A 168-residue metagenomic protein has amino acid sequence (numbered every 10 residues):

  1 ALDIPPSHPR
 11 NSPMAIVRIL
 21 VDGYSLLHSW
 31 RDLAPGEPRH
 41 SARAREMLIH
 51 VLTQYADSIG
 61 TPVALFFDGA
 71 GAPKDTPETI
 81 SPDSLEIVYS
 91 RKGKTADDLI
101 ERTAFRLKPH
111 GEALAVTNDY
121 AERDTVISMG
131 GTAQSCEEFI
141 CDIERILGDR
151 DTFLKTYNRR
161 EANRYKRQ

Functional and structural regions predicted by a protein language model:
L2-P6, R10-N11: Short, positively charged and aromatic/hydrophobic N-terminal segments
I16-V21, S25-Q168: Nuclease catalytic cores that cleave nucleic-acid phosphodiester bonds, predominantly acidic two-metal-ion
